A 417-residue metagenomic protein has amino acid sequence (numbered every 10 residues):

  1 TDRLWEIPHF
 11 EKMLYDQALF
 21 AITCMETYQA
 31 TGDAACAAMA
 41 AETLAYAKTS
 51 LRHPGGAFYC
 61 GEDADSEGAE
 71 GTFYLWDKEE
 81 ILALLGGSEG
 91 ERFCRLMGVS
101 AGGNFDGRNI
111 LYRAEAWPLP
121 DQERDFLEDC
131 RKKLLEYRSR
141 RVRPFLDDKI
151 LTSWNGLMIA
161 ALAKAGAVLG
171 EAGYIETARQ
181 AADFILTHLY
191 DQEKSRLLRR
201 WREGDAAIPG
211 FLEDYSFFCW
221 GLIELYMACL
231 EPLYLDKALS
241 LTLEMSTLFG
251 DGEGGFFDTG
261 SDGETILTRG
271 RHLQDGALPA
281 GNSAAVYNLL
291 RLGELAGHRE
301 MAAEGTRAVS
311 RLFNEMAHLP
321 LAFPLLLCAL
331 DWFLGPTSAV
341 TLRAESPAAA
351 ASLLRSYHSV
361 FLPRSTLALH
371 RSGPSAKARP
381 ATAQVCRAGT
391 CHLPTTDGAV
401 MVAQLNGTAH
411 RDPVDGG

Functional and structural regions predicted by a protein language model:
T1-G417: Glycan-recognition and catalytic cores of secretory/periplasmic carbohydrate-active enzymes
